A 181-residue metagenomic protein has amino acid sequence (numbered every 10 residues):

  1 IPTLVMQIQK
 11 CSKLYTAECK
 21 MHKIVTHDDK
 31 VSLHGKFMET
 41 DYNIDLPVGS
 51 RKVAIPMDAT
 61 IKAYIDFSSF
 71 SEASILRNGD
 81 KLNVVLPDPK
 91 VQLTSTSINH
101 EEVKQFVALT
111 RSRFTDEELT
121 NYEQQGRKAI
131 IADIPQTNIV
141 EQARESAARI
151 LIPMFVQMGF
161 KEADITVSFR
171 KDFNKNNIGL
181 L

Functional and structural regions predicted by a protein language model:
I1-L181: Domain-level marker for long, solvent-exposed, non-transmembrane regions
